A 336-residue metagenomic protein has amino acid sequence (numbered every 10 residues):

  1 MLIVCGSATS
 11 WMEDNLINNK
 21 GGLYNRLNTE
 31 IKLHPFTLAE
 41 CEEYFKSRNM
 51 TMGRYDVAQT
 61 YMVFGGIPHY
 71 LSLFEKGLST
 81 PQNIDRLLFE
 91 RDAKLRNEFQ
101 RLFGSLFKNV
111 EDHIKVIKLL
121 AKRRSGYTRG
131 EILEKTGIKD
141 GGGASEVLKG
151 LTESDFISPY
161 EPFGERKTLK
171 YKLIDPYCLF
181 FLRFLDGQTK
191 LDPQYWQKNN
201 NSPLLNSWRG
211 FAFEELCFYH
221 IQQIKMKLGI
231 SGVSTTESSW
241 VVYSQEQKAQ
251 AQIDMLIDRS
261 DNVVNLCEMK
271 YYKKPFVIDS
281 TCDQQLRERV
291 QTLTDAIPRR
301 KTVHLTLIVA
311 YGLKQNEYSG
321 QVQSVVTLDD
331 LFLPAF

Functional and structural regions predicted by a protein language model:
M1-P203, L305: Phosphate-binding site recognition
P162-F163, L169-F336: A cross-kingdom feature that marks ATP-driven nucleic-acid transaction machinery
